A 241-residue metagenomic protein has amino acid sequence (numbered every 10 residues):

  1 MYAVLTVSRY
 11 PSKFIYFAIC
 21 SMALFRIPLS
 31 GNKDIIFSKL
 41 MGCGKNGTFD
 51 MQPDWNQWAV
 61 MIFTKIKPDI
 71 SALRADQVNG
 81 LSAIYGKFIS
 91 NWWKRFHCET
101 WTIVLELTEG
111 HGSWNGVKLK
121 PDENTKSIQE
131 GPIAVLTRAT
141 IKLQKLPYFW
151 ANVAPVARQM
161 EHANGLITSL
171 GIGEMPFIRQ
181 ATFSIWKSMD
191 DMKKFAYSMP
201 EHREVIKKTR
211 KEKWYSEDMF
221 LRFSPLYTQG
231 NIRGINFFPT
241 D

Functional and structural regions predicted by a protein language model:
M1-Q57, K67-A75, R95-A181, D191-S198 (+1 more regions): Short S/T/G/P-rich N-terminal loop/turn motif that feeds into the first structured element of a domain
A59, A181, E204-K207: Alpha-helix boundary/interfacial micro-motifs
N79-F96, R203-E204: A common structural junction motif
L81, S216-M219: A general marker of short, structured functional hotspots
K194, P200-E217: Extended hydrophobic/aromatic segments used for targeting, binding, or gating
